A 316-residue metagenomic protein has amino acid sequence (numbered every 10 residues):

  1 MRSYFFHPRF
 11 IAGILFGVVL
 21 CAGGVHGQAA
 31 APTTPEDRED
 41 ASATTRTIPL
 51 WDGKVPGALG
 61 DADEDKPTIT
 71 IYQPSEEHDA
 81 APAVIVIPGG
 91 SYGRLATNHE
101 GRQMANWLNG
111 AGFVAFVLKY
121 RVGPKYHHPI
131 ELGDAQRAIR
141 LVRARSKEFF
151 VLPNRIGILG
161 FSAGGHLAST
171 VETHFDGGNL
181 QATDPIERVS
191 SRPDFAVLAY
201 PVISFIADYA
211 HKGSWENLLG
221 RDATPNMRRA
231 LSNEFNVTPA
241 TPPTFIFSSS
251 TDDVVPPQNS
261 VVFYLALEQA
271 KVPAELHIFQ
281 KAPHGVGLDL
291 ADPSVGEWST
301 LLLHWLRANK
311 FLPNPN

Functional and structural regions predicted by a protein language model:
A12-G23: Bacterial N-terminal signal peptides
P32-D79: N-terminal cap/lid segment of alpha/beta-hydrolase-fold proteins
Y72, F247, P257-N316: C-terminal catalytic histidine-bearing segment of alpha/beta-hydrolase fold enzymes
A80-G89: Short beta-strand element of the alpha/beta-hydrolase
P88-G93, S250: Active-site glycine-rich loops that stabilize anionic/oxyanionic intermediates across multiple enzyme folds
A96-N98, R102-M104, F116-P153, D289-E297: Catalytic nucleophile-loop/oxyanion-hole region of alpha/beta-hydrolase and closely related hydrolase-like folds
R137-S214, R228-R229, N233: Primarily recognizes the serine-hydrolase "nucleophile elbow" in alpha/beta-hydrolase and SGNH/GDSL folds
I246-S248, D252: Short beta-strand/loop motif that positions the catalytic acidic residue of the alpha/beta-hydrolase fold
